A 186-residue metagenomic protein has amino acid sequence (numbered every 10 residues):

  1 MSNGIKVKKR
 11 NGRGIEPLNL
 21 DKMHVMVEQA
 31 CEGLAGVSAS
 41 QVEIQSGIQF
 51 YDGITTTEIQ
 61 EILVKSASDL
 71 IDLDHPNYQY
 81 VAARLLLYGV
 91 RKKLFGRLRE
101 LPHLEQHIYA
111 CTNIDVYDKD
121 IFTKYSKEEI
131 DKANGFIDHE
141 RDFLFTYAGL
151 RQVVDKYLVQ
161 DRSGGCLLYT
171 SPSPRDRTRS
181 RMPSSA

Functional and structural regions predicted by a protein language model:
M1-S171, R175-R177: Extended catalytic cores of very large enzyme megasubunits
R181-A186: Hydrophobic alpha-helical segments, chiefly the membrane-spanning helices and signal/signal-anchor peptides
